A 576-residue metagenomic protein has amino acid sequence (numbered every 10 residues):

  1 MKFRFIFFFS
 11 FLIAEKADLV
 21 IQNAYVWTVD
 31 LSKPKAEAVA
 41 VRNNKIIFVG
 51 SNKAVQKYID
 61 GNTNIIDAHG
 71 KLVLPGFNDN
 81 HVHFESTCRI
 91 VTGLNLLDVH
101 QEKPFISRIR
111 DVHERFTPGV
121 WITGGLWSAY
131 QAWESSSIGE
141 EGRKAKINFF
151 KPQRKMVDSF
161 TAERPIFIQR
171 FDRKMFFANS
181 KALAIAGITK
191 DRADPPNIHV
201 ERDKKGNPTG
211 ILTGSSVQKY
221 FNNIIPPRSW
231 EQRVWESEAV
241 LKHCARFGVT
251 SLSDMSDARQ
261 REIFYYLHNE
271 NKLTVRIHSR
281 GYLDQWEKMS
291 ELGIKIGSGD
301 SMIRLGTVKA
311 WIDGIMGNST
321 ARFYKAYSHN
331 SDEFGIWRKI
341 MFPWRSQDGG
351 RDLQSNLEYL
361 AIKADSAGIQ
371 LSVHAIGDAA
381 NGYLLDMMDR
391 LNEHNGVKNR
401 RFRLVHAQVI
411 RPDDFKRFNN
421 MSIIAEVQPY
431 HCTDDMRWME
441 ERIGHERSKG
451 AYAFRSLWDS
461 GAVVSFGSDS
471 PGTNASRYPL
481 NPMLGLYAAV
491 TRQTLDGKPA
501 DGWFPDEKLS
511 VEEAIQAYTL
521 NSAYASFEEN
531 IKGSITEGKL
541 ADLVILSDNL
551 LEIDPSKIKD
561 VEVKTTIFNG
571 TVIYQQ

Functional and structural regions predicted by a protein language model:
M1-F8: Sec-dependent signal peptide recognition, specifically the positively charged N-region followed immediately by
F8-A17: Bacterial Sec-dependent signal peptides at the C-terminal "C-region" and cleavage site
K16-Q22, W27, L31-L292, G306 (+7 more regions): Divalent metal-binding segments
A17, E37, I531-S534, V563: Short, conserved secondary-structure segments in the cores of folded domains
H83, M302-T320, S422-T433, T491: Non-cysteine beta-strand/loop elements that form the S-adenosyl-L-methionine
L267-N271, I294-I303, N395-V397, F418-S422: Acidic (Asp/Glu)-rich catalytic clusters
I362-S372, A379-F402, H406, P412-K416 (+2 more regions): His/Asp/Glu-enriched, well-ordered alpha-helical/loop segment that forms or immediately abuts the divalent-metal
E562-Q576: Short peripheral tails and domain-boundary helices/loops at the edges of structured domains
